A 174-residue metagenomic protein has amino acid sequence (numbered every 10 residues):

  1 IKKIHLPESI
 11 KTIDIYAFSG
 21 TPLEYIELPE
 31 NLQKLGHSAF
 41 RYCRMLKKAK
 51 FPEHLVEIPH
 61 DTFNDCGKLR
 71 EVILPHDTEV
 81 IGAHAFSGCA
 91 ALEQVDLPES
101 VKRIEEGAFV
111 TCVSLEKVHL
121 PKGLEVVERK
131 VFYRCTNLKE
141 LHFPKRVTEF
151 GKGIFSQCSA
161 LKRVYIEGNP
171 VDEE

Functional and structural regions predicted by a protein language model:
I1-T12, T21-K34, R44-E57, G67-V80 (+4 more regions): Structural signature of tandem-repeat unit edges
D14-A17, G36-A39, P59-T62, G82-A85 (+3 more regions): Consensus positions within tandem repeat domains that build extended binding/scaffold surfaces
